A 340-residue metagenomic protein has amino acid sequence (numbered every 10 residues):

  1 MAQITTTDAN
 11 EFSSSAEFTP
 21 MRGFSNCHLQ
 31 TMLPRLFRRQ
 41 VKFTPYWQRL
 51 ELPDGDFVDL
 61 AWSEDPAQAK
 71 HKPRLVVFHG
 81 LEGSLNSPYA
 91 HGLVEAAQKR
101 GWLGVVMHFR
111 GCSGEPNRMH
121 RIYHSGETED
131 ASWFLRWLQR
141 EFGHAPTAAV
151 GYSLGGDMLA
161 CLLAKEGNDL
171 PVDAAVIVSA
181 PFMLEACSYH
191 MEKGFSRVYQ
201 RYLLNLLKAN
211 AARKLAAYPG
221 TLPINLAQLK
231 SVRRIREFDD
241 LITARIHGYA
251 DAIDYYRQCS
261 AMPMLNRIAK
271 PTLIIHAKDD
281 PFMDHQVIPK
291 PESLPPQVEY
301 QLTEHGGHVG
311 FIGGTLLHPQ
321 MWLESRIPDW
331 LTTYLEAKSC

Functional and structural regions predicted by a protein language model:
I4-N10, R140-I246: Alpha/beta-hydrolase-fold enzymes
N26-Q68, H308, I312-H318: N-terminal cap/lid segment of alpha/beta-hydrolase-fold proteins
H71-G80: Short beta-strand element of the alpha/beta-hydrolase
G83-E95, H285-V287: The serine-hydrolase catalytic nucleophile loop
N86, V94-R118: Conserved alpha/beta-hydrolase
R110-A148: Catalytic nucleophile-loop/oxyanion-hole region of alpha/beta-hydrolase and closely related hydrolase-like folds
I268, I274-H276, D280: Short beta-strand/loop motif that positions the catalytic acidic residue of the alpha/beta-hydrolase fold
E304-C340: Catalytic active-site module of serine/aspartate enzymes centered on a nucleophile-bearing elbow/loop
